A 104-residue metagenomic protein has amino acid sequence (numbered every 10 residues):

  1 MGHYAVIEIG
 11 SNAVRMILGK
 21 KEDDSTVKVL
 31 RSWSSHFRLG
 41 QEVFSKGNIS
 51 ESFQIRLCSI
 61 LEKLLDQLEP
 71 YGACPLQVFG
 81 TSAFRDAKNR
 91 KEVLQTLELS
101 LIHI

Functional and structural regions predicted by a protein language model:
M1-H3, S25: Extreme N-terminus of proteins, especially the signal/transit-peptide cleavage junction and the first residues
Y4-E8: Short glycine-aspartate micro-motif
S11: Short, glycine/acidic-enriched loop or turn micro-motifs at the edges of active sites
V14-E51: Short glycine-rich, Thr/Ser-proximal phosphate-binding strand/loop in the N-terminal lobe of ATP-dependent enzymes
K21-S25, V93-S100: A glycine- and small-aliphatic-rich helix-loop capping segment at beta-alpha/alpha-beta transitions that lines
R56-Q67: Short, well-ordered amphipathic alpha-helical segments that serve as non-catalytic structural scaffolds within diverse
Q67-T96: Short beta-strand-loop/turn "lid" adjacent to the catalytic site in phosphate-handling enzymes
I102-I104: Conserved small/polar residues in nucleotide/adenosyl-binding loops
